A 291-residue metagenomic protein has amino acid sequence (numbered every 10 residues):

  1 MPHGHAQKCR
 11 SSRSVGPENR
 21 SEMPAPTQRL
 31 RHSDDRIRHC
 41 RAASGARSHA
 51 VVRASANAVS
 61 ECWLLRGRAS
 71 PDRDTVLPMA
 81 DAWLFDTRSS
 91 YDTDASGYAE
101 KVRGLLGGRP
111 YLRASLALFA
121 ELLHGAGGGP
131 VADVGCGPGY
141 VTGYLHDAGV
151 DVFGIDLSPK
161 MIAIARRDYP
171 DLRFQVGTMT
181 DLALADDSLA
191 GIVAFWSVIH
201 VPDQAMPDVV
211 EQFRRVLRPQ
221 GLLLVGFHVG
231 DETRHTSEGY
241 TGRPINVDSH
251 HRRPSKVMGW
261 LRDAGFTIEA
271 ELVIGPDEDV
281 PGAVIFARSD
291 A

Functional and structural regions predicted by a protein language model:
P78-A126, D231: Conserved class I S-adenosyl-L-methionine
G129-D181: Class I SAM-dependent methyltransferase SAM/SAH-binding core
T180-I192: A short acidic, Gly/Pro-enriched loop at the edge of an enzyme's catalytic core that lines a small-molecule cofactor
A190-A205: A short SAM/SAH-binding and catalytic strip from SAM-dependent methyltransferases
P207-P219: A short glycine-rich, Lys/Arg-flanked "PGG" loop and its adjoining helix->strand segment in the class I
L224-H251: Conserved class I S-adenosyl-L-methionine
S249-A264: Short alpha-helix
I274-A291: Core SAM-dependent methyltransferase catalytic element
